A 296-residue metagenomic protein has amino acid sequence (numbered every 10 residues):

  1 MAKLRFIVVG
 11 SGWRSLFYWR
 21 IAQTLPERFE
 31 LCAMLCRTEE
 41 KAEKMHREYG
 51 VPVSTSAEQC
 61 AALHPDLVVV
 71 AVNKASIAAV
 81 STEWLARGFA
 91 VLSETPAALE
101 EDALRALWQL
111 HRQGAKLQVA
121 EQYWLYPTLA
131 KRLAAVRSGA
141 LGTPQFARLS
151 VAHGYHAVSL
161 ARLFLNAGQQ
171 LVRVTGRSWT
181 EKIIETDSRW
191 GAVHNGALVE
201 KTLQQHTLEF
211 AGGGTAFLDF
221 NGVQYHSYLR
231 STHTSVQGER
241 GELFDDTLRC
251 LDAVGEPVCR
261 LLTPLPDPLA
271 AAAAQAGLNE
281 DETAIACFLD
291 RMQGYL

Functional and structural regions predicted by a protein language model:
M1-Y49: N-terminal Rossmann-like dinucleotide-binding module
K44-V51, A106-H111: Short, conserved SAM-binding/catalytic segment of Class I S-adenosyl-L-methionine-dependent methyltransferases
P52-L63: Short acidic low-complexity segments
P65-L67, N73-K74, A78-W124: Beta-strand-loop-alpha-helix segment that lines the small-molecule cofactor/substrate pocket of alpha/beta enzymes
A71, E94, F210, D219-F220 (+1 more regions): Short, well-ordered coil/turn residues at beta-beta hairpins and beta-strand->alpha-helix junctions within
P127-F146, A157: Rossmann-like NAD(P)H-binding beta-loop-alpha module
T143-S231: Rossmann-like dinucleotide-binding domain that binds NAD(P)(H)
T234-S235, E239-L296: C-terminal glycine/acidic-rich active-site capping loop/insertion
